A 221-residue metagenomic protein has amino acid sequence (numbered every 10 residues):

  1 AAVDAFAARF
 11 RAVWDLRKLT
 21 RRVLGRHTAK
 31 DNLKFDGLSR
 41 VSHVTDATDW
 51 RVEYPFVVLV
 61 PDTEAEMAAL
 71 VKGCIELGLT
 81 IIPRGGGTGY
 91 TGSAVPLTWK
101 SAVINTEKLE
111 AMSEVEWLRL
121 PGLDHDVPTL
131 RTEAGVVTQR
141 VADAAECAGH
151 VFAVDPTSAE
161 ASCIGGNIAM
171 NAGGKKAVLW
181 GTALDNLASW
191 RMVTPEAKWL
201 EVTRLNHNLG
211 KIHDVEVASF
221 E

Functional and structural regions predicted by a protein language model:
A1-E221: Noncatalytic alpha-helical scaffold of FAD-dependent oxidoreductases
